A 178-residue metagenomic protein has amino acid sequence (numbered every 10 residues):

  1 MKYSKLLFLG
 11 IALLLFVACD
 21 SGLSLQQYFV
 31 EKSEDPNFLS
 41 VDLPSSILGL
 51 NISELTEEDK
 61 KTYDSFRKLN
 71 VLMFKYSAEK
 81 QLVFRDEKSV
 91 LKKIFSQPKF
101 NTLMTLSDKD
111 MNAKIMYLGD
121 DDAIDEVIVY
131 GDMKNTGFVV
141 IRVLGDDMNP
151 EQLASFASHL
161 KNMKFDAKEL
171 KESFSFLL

Functional and structural regions predicted by a protein language model:
M1-L7: Bacterial N-terminal signal peptides that target proteins for export
L15-A18: C-terminal motif of bacterial Sec signal peptides marking the signal peptidase cleavage site
D20-L23: Bacterial signal peptide processing site
Q26-L91: Early exported N-terminus immediately downstream of N-terminal targeting peptides
P36, F66-L69, F95-P98, D108-N112 (+2 more regions): Extracytoplasmic
F74-D122: Mid-length scaffold segments of soluble, non-membrane domains
D120-N149, L153-F156: A short, solvent-exposed beta-edge/loop patch
D147-L178: C-terminal partner/receptor-binding element of secreted or periplasmic proteins
